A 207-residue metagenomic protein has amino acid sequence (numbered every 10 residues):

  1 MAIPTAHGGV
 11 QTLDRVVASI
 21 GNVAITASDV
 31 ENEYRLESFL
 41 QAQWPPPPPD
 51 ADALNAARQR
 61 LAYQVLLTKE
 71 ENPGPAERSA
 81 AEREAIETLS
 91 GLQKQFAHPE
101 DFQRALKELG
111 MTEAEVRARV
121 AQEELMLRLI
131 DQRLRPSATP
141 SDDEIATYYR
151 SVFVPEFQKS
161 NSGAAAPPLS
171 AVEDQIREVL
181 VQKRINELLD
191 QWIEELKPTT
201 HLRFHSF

Functional and structural regions predicted by a protein language model:
I3-S19, I25, P47-F207: Peptidyl-prolyl cis-trans isomerase
Y34-A51: Short, conserved catalytic-motif segment at the N-terminal edge
